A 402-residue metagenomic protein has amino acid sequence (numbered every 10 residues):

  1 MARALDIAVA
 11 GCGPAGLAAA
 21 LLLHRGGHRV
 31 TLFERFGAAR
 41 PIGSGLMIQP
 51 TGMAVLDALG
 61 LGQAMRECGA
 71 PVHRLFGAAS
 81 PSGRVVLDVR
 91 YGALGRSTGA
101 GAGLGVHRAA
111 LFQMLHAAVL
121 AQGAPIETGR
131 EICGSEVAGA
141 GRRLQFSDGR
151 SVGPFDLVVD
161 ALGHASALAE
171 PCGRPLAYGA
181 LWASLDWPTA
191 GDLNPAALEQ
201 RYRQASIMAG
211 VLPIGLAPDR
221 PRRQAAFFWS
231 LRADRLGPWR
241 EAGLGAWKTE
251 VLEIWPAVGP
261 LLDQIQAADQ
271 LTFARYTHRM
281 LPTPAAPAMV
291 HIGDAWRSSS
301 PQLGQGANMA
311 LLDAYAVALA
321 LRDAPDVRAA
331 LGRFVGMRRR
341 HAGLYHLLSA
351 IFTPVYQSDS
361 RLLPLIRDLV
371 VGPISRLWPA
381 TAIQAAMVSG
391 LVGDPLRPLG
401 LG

Functional and structural regions predicted by a protein language model:
M1-I7: Extreme N-terminal leader/targeting segments of oxidoreductases
D6, R29, Q224: Residues at the starts of beta-strands that form the adenosine-phosphate
V9-R25, F33, Q270-L365, P373-S389 (+1 more regions): Conserved mid-domain beta->alpha element of the FAD-binding
A15, A38, A165: Conserved Rossmann-like nucleotide-cofactor binding loop
H24-S44: Glycine-rich FAD pyrophosphate-binding loop
H28, L61, A124: Short phosphate-binding/catalytic loops that engage adenosine nucleotides
I48-A118: Active-site-adjacent segment of FAD-dependent monooxygenases/related oxidoreductases
H116-A117, A121-L271, L281: Conserved FAD-binding catalytic core of PHBH/FMO-like flavoproteins
